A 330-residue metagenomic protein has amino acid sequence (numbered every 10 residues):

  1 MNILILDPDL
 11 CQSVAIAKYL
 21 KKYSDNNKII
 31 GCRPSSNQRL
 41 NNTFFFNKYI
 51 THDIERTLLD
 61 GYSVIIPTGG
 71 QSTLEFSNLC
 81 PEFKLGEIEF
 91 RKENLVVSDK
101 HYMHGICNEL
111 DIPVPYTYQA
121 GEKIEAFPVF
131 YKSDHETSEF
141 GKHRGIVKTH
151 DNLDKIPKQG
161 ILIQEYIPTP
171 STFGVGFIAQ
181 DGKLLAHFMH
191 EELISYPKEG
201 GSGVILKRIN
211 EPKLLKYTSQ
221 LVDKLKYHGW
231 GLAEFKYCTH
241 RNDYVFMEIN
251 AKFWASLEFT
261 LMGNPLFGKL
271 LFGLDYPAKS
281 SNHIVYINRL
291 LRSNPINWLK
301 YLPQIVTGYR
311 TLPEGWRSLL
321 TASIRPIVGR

Functional and structural regions predicted by a protein language model:
M1-E89: ATP-binding N-terminal substructure of ATP-dependent carboxylate-amine bond-forming enzymes
M1-N2, P128, G174: Residues that mark the start of a beta-strand
R56, E93-T169, Q180-K183, I209-L215: Active-site nucleotide/adenylate-binding loops and adjacent lid/helix of ATP-dependent enzymes
S72-E75, S138, W254: Short glycine-rich, flexible loops that bind phosphorylated cofactors or substrates
E165-K226, N250-G273: ATP-dependent carboxylate/phosphate-activation module, predominantly the ATP-grasp catalytic core and closely related
H228-H240: A short glycine-rich, hydrophobically flanked beta-strand micro-motif that places a catalytic Asp/Glu for divalent metal
N242-V245: Conserved protein kinase catalytic/activation segment
K269-R330: Peripheral (often C-terminal) accessory segments that flank ATP-dependent C-N-forming ligase machineries
